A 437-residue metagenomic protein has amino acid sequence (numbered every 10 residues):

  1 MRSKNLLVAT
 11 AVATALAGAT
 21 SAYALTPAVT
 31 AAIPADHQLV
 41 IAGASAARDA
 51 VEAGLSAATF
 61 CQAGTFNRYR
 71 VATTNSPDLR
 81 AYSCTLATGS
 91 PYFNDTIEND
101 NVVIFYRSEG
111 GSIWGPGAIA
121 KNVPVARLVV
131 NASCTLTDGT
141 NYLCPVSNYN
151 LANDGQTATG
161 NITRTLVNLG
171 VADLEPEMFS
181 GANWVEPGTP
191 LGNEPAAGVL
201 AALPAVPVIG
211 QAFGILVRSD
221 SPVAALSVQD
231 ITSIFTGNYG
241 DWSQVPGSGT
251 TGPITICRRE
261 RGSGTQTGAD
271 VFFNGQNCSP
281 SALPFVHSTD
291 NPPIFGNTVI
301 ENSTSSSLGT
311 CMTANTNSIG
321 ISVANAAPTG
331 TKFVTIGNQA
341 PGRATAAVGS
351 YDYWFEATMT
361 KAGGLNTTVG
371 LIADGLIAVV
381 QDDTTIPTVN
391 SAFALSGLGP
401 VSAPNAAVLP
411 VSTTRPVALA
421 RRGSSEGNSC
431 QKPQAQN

Functional and structural regions predicted by a protein language model:
M1-V8: Bacterial N-terminal signal peptides that target proteins for export
A9-G18: Bacterial N-terminal signal peptides
G18-A24: Sec/Tat signal peptide C-region and signal peptidase I cleavage site
A24-N437: Flexible loop/hinge segments at secondary-structure junctions
